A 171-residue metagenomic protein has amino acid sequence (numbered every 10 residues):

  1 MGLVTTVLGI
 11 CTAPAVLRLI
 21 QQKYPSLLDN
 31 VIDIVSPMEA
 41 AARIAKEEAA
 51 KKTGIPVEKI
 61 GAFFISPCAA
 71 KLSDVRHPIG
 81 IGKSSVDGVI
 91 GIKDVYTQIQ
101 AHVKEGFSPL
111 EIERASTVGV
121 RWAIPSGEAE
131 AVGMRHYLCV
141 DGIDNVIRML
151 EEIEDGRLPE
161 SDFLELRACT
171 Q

Functional and structural regions predicted by a protein language model:
M1-Q171: Iron-sulfur-associated redox domains of electron-transfer enzymes in respiratory and anaerobic energy metabolism
